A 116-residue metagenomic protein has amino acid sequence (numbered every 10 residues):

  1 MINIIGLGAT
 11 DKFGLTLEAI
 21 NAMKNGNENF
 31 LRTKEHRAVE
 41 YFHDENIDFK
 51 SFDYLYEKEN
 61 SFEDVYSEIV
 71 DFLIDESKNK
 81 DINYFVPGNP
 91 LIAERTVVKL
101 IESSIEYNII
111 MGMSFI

Functional and structural regions predicted by a protein language model:
M1-F13, L17-M113: Class I S-adenosyl-L-methionine
